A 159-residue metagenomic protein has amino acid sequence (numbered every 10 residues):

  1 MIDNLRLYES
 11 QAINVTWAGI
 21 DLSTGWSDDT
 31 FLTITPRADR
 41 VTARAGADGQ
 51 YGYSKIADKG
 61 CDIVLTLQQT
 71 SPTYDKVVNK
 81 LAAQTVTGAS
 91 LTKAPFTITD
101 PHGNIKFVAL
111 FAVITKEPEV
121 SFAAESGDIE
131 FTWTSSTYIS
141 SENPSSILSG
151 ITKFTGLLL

Functional and structural regions predicted by a protein language model:
M1-T70, V113-T132: Solvent-exposed edge beta-strands and adjacent loop segments that serve as assembly or binding interfaces
L22, I105-L110: Short beta-strand segments
A43, A109-L159: Mixed-charge, glycine-accented linear interaction segment located at domain edges/termini
Q69, I98-H102, V113, T137: Generic hydrophobic/packing signal
P72-V78: Short, conserved charged micro-motifs
V78-F107: Short, acidic/charged, Gly/Pro-enriched secondary-structure junctions
